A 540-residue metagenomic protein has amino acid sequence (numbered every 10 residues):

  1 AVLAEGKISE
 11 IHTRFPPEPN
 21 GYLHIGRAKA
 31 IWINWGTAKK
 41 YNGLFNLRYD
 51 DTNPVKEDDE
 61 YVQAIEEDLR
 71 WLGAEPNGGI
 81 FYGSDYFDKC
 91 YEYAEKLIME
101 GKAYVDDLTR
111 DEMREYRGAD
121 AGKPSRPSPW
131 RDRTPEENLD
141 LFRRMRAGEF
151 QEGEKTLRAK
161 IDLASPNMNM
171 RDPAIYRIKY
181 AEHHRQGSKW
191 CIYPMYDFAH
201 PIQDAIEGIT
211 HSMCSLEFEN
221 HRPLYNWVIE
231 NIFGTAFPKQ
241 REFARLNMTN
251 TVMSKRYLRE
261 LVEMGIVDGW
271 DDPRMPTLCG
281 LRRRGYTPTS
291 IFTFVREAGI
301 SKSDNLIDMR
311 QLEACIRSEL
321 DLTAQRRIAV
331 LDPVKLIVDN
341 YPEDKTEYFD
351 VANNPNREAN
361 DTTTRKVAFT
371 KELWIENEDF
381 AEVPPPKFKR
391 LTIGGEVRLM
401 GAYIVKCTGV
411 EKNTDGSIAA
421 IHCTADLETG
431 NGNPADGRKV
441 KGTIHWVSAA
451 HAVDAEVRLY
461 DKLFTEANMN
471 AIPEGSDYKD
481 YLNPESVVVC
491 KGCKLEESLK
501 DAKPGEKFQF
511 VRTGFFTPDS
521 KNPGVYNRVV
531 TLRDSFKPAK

Functional and structural regions predicted by a protein language model:
A4-E66, E182-S215: N-terminal catalytic cores of NTP/NDP-binding nucleotidyl/phosphoryl-transfer enzymes
A4-K7, G36-L44, R70-N77, A205 (+2 more regions): Secondary-structure transition/capping motifs at alpha-helix termini and the adjoining loop/turn into the next element
I8-S9, A103, Q151, M168 (+8 more regions): Intrinsically disordered or highly flexible coil/loop and linker segments, enriched in small and charged/polar residues
P17-P19, R48-K56, G79-D88, D111-E112 (+5 more regions): Conserved short loop/turn motifs at secondary-structure junctions
D51-N53, D59, K96-L258, I316 (+2 more regions): Active-site cores that bind ATP or allylic diphosphates and position pyrophosphate for catalysis
Y61-D88, Y93-A94, G101-Y104: A glycine-rich helix N-cap at a beta->alpha junction
F218-R222, N226-V228, F292, R296-G299 (+1 more regions): Core subunits and conserved enzymes of cellular information-processing and envelope-translocation systems across
P238-C315, E319: Long, charged, mostly alpha-helical binding arms that flank functional sites
